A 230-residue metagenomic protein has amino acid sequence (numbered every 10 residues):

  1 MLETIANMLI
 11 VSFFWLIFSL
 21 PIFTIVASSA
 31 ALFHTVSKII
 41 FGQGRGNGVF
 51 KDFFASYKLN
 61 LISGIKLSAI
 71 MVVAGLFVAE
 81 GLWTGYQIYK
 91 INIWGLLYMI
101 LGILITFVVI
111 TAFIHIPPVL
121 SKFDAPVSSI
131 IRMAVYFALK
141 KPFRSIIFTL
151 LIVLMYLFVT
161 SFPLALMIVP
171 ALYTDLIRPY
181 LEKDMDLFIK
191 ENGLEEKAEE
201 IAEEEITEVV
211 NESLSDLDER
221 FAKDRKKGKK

Functional and structural regions predicted by a protein language model:
M1-K90, W94-G95, T111-I114, V119-K230: Helix-coil boundary and N-terminal low-complexity module in membrane systems
L96-V109: Alpha-helical transmembrane segments
